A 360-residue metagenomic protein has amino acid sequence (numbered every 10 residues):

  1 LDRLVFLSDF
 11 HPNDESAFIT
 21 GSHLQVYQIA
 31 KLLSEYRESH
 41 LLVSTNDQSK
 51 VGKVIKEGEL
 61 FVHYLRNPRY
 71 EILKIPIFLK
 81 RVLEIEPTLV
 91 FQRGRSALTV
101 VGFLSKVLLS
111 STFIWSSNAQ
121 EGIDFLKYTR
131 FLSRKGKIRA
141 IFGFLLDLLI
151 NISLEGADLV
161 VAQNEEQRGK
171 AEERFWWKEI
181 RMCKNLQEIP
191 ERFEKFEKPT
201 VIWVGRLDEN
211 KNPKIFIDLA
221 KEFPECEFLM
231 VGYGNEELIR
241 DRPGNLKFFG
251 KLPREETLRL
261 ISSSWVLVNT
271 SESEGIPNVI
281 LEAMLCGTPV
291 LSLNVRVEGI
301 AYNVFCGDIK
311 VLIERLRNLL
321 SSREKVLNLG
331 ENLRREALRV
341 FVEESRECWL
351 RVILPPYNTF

Functional and structural regions predicted by a protein language model:
L1-S49, D218-K221: N-terminal subdomain of nucleotide-sugar transferases
V5-L7, F193-K211, I217-K221, L229: Conserved donor-binding/catalytic core segment of Leloir-type glycosyltransferases
Y36, E324-T359: A charged, aromatic-enriched C-terminal amphipathic alpha-helix characteristic of glycosyltransferases across folds
L79-K80, V107-L108, K137-V160: Membrane-proximal helix-turn-helix segments that form the acceptor-binding/catalytic region of lipid-linked
Q92-L98, S117-N118: Short His-centered aromatic/hydrophobic patch
E272: Aromatic "clamp/platform" in nucleotide-sugar-dependent glycosyltransferases that forms part of the donor/acceptor
I280, P289-S292: Short hydrophobic beta-strand element within catalytic cores of glycosyltransferases and related nucleotide-activated
V295, G299-N318: Change "using UDP/GDP/dTDP sugars" to "using nucleotide sugars
